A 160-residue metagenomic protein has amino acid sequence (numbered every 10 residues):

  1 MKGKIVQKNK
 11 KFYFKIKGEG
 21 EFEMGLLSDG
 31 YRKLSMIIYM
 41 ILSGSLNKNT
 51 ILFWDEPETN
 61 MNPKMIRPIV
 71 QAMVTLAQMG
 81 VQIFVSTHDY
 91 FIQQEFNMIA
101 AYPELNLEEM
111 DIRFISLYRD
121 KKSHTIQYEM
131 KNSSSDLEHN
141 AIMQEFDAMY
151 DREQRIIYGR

Functional and structural regions predicted by a protein language model:
M1-Y13, M24: ABC-family P-loop ATPase nucleotide-binding domains
I16-G159: Switch/communication elements of ASCE P-loop NTPase nucleotide-binding domains
